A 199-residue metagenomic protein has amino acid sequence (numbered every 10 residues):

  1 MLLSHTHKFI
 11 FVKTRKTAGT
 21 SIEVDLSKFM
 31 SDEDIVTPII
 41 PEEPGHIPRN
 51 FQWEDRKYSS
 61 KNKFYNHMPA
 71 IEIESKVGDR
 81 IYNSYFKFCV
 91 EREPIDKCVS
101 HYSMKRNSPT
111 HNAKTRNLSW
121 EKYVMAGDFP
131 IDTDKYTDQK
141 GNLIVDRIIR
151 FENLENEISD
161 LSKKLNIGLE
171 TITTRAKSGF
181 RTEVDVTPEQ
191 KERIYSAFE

Functional and structural regions predicted by a protein language model:
M1-E199: Membrane-interface amphipathic segments in extracytoplasmic regions
